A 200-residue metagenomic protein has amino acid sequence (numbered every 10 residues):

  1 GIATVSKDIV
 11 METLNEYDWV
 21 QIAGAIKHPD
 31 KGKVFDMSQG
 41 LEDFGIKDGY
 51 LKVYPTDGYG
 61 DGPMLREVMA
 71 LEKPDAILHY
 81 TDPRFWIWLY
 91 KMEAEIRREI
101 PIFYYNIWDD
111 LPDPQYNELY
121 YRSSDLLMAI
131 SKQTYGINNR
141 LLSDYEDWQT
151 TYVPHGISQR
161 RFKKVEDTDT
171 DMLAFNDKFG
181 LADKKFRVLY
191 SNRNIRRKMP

Functional and structural regions predicted by a protein language model:
G1-Q39, E72: N-terminal subdomain of nucleotide-sugar transferases
I22, T56, V153: Hydrophobic residues at beta-strand termini and immediately following loops that shape nucleotide-binding pockets
A25, Q133, G156: Carbohydrate-associated surface elements
V34-L126, K132-Q133: Extended catalytic core of nucleotide-activated donor transferases of GT-like folds
Y105, I130, V153, Y190-N192: Short hydrophobic "strand-cap" motifs at the C-terminus of beta-strands
L141-I157: P-loop/Walker A phosphate-binding loop and immediately adjacent motor/lid segment at beta-alpha junctions
K163-L181: A short helix/loop element that forms part of the nucleotide-sugar donor recognition site in Leloir-type
A182-K198: Conserved donor-binding/catalytic core segment of Leloir-type glycosyltransferases
